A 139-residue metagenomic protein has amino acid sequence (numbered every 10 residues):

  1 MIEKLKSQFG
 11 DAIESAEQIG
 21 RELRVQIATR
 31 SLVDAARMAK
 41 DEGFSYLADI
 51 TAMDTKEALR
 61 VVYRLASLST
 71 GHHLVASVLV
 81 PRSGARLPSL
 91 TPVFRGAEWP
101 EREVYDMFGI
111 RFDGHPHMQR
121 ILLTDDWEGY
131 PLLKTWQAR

Functional and structural regions predicted by a protein language model:
M1-R139: Terminal low-complexity/charged segments
